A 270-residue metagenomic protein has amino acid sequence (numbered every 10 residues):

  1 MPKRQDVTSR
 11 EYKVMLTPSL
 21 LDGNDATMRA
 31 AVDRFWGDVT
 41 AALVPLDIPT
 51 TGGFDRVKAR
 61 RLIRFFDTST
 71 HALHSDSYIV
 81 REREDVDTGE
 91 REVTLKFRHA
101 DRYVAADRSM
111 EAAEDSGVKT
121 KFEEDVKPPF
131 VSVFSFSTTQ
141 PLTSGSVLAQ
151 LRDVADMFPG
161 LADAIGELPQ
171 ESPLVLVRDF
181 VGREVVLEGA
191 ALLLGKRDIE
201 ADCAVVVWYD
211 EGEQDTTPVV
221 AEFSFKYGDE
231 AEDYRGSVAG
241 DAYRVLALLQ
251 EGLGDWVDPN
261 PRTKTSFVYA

Functional and structural regions predicted by a protein language model:
M1-A270: Phosphate-end processing signature that detects enzymes handling 5′-triphosphorylated RNA and polyphosphate
